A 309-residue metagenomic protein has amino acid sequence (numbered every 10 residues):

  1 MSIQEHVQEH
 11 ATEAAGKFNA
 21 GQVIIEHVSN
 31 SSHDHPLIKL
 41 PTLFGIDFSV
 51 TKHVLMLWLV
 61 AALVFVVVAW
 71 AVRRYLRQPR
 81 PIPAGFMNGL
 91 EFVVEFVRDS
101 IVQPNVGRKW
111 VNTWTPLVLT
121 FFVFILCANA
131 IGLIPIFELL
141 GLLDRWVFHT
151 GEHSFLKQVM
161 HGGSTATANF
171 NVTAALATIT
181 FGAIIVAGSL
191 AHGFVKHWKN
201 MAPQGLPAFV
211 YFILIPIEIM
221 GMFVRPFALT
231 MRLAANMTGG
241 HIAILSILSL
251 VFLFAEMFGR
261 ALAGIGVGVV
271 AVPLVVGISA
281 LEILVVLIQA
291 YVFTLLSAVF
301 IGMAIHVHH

Functional and structural regions predicted by a protein language model:
S2-H309: Selective transmembrane helix interface/packing segments
